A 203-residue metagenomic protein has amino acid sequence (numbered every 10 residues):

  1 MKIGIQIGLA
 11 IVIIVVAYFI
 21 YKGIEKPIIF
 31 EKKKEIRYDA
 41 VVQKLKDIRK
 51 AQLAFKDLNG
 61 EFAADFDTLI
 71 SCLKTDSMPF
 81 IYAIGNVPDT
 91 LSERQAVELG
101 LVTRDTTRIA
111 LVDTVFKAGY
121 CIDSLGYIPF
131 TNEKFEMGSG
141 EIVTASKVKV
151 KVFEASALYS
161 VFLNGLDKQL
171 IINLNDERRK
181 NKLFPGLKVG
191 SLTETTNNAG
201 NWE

Functional and structural regions predicted by a protein language model:
K2-I7, K26, F30-K32, I48-K50: N-terminal alpha-helical membrane-insertion module
K2-K22: Hydrophobic membrane-insertion alpha-helices, especially the h-region of bacterial N-terminal signal peptides
V15-A17, Y38, C121: A generic short-segment signal for beta-strand/edge and adjacent turn/coil regions
F19-Q43: Amphipathic alpha-helical segments typified by the pilin-like N-terminal helix that continues immediately C-terminal
Y38-N59: N-terminal alpha-helical signal peptides/signal-anchor transmembrane segments
K56-E203: Low-complexity, acidic interaction segments enriched in glycine
